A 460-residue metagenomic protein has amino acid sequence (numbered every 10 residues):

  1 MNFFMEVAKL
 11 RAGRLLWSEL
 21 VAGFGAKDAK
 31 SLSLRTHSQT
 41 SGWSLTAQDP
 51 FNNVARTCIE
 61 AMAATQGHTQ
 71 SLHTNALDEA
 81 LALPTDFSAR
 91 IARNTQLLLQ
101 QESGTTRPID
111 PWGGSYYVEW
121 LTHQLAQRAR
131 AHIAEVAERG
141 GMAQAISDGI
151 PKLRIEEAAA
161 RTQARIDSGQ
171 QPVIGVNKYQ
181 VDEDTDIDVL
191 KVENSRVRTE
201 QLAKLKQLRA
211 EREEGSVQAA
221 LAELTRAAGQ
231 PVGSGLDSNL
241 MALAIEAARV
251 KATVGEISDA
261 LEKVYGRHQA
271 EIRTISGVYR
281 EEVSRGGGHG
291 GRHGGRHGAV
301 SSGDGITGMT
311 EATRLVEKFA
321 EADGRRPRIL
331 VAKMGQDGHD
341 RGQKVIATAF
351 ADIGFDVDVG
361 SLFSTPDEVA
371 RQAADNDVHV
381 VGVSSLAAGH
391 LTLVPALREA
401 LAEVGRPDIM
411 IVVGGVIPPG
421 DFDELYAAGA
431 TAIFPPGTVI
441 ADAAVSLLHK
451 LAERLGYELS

Functional and structural regions predicted by a protein language model:
M1-N2, S38-P50, T57, L72-F87 (+5 more regions): Short beta-alpha connecting loops at secondary-structure transitions that line or flank enzyme active sites
M1-N52, A134: Gly/Pro-rich turn-and-neighbor structural signature
G13-A26, A55-H68, I91-S103, V369-Q372: Structured alpha-helical segments in the cores of large, soluble enzyme domains
W17, G67, T95, G114 (+4 more regions): Conserved, mostly hydrophobic/aromatic
L32-T36, R325-R328, E403-V413: Short beta-strand/loop segments at the ligand-binding rim of alpha/beta enzyme cores
N94-L97, Q101-G286, G298-G308, A374 (+1 more regions): Flexible, glycine-rich loop/tail regions that form catalytic "lids" or insertion modules at the edges of active sites
Q343-E453: Cofactor-cradling patches in redox/metallo enzymes
